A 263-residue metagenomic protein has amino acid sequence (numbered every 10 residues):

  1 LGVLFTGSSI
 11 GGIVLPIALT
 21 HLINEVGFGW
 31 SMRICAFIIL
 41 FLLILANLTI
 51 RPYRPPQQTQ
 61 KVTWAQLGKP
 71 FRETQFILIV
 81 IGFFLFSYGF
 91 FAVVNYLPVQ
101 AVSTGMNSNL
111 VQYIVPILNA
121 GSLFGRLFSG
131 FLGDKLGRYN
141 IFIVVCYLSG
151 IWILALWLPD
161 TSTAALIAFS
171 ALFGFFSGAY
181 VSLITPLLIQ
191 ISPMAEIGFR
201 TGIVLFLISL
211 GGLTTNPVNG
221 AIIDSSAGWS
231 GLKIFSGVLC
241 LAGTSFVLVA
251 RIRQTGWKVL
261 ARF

Functional and structural regions predicted by a protein language model:
L1, A179-P193: Intracellular juxtamembrane helix-capping segments at the cytosolic ends of symmetry-related transmembrane helices
V3-R54: Helix-loop-helix hairpin linking two adjacent transmembrane segments in secondary transporters
V14-G27, A101-V102, L132-L136, T214-A227: Interfacial helix-cap and linker-helix signal at transmembrane-aqueous boundaries of multi-pass secondary transporters
H21-F37, V218-A242, R262: A membrane-interface helix-boundary motif in multi-pass transporters
P55-V80: Juxtamembrane intracellular "pre-TM" segments in multi-pass secondary transporters
E73-F131, K135-Y139, T185, T215-N219: Extracytoplasmic gate region of multi-pass secondary transporters
Y147-T161: C-terminal ends and interior cores of transmembrane alpha-helices in multi-pass membrane transporters/permeases
I191-W229, F235-S236: A late C-terminal transmembrane helix in Major Facilitator Superfamily
